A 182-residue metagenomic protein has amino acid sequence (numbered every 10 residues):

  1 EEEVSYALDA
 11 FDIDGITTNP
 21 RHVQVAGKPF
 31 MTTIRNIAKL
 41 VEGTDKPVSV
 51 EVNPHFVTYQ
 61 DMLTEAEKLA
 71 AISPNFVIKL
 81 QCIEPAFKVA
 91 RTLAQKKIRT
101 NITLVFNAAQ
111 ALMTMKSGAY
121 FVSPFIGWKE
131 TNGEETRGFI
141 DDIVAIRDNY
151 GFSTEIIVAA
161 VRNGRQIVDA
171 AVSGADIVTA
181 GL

Functional and structural regions predicted by a protein language model:
E1-S5, D9-I13, T18-T92, K96 (+1 more regions): Active-site beta->alpha loop and helix N-cap motifs at the rims of alpha/beta catalytic domains
E2-A10, D61-E65, V89, N107-S117 (+1 more regions): Catalytic cores of alpha/beta
G15, P20-Q24, L104, Y120-N132 (+1 more regions): Glycine-rich phosphate-binding active-site loops on the catalytic face of alpha/beta enzymes
G15-T17, D45-S49, N75-K79, R99-N101 (+3 more regions): Structural preference for beta-strand elements that scaffold enzyme active sites
Q24, P85-A86, A108-A111, K129-T131 (+1 more regions): Short secondary-structure capping/turn micro-motifs that flank functional sites
K68-L69, Q81, R137-L182: Active-site/ligand-binding-proximal alpha/beta "capping" segment
P85-I98, I102-V105, A111, A119: Internal, conserved structured core segments that host functional sites
L104-F139, I146: Histidine/lysine/aspartate-rich catalytic loop segments that bind and position anionic ligands
